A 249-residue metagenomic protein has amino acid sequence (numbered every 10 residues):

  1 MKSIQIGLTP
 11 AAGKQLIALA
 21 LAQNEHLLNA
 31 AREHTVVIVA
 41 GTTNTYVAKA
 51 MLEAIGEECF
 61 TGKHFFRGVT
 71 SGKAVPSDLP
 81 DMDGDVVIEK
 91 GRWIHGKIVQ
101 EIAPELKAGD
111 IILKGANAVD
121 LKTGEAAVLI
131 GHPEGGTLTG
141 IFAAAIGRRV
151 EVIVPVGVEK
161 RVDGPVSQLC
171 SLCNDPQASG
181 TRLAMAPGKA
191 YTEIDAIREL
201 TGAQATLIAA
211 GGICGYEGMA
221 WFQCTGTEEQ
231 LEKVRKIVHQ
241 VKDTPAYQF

Functional and structural regions predicted by a protein language model:
K2-L27, S77-F249: Conserved phosphate- and dinucleotide-binding cores of soluble alpha/beta proteins, encompassing both enzyme active
L28-H64: N-terminal low-complexity or amphipathic/hydrophobic leaders
Y46, F60, F65-F66, F142 (+2 more regions): Phenylalanine-focused residue identity feature
A50-K90: A phosphate-binding glycine/aspartate-rich beta-alpha loop in the early core of alpha/beta enzymes
